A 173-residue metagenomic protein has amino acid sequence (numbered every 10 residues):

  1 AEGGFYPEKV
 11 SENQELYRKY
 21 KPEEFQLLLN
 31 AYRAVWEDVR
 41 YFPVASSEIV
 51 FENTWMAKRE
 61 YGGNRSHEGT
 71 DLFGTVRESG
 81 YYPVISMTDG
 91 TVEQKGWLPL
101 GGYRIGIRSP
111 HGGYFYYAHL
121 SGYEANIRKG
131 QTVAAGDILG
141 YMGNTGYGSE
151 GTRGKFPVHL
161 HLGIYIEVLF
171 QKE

Functional and structural regions predicted by a protein language model:
A1-Y103, A135, G148: Surface-exposed, glycine-biased beta-strand/turn segments
E52-N53, Y117-L120, Q171-E173: Short amphipathic beta-strand/extended segments with alternating polar/hydrophobic composition
N64-R77, G106-G113, I164-K172: Small beta-barrel nucleic-acid-binding modules, principally OB-folds
E78-Y81, S121-G130, G143: Gly/Ser-rich catalytic serine loop of serine hydrolases
I85-R128, E150-H159: Zn2+-dependent peptidoglycan hydrolase active-site motif and core
R104-I107, A134-G151: Short hydrophobic beta/alpha edge segments that flank linear recognition/processing sites
A134, T152-E173: Acidic, glycine-rich catalytic/binding loops that coordinate metals and/or anionic ligands
